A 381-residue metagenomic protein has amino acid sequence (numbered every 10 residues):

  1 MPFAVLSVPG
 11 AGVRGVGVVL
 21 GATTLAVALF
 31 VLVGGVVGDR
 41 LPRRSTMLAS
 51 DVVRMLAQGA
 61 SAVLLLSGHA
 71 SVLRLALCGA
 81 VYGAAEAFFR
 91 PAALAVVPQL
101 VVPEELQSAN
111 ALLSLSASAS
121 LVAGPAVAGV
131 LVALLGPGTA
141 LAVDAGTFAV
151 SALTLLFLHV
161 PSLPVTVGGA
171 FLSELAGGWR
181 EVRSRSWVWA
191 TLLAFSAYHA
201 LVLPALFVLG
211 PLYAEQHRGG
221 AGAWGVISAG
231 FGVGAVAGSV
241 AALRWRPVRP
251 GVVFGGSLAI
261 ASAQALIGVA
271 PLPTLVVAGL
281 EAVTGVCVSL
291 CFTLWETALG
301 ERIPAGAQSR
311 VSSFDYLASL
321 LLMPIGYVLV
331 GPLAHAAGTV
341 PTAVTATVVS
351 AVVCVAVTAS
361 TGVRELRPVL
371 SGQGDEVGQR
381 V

Functional and structural regions predicted by a protein language model:
M1-V381: Alpha-helical transmembrane-bundle signature of multi-pass membrane transport and export proteins
